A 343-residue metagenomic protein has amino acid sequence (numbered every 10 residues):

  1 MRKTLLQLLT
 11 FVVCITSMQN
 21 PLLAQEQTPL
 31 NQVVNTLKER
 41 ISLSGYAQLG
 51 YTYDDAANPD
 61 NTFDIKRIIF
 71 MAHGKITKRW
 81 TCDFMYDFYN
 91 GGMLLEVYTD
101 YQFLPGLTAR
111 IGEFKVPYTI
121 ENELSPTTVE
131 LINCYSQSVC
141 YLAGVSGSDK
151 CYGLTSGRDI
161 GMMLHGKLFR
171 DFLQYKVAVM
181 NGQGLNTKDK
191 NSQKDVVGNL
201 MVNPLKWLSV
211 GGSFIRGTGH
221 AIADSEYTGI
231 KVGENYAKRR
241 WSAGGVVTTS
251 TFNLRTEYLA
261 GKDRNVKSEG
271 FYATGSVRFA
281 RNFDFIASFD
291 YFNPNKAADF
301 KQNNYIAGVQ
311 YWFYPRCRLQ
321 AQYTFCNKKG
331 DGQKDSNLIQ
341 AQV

Functional and structural regions predicted by a protein language model:
L5-Q48: N-terminal periplasmic/intermembrane-space "pro-region" immediately following the signal or transit peptide
Q32-G182, S192-V197, M201-V210, R216 (+4 more regions): Outer membrane beta-barrel
D54, L142-S148, H220-G229, T324-C326: Extracytoplasmic loops and strand-loop junctions of Gram-negative outer membrane beta-barrel proteins
A57-T62, Y86-L94, T155, L185-S192 (+4 more regions): Solvent-exposed loop/turn segments connecting transmembrane beta-strands in outer-membrane beta-barrel proteins
E121-P126, T187-D189, I222-E226, S268 (+1 more regions): Outer-membrane beta-barrel and related beta-rich outer-membrane complex signature in Gram-negative bacteria
L200, D335-V343: Outer-membrane beta-barrel "beta-signal"
M201-N295: Detector for outer-membrane/organellar transmembrane beta-barrel domains, recognizing the amphipathic beta-strand
S276, N282-Q320, T324-C326: Outer membrane beta-barrel transmembrane domains
